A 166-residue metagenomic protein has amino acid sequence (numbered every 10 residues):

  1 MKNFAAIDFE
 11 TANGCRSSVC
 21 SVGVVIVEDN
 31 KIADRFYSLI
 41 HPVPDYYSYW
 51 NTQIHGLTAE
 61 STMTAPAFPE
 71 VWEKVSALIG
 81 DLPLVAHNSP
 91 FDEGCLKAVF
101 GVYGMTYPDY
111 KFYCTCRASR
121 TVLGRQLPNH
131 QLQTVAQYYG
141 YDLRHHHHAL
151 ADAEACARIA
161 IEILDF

Functional and structural regions predicted by a protein language model:
M1-Y110, R125, N129-H147: Conserved non-catalytic scaffold segment of RNase H-like nuclease domains
T11-N13, R117, A155: Short, glycine/acidic-enriched loop or turn micro-motifs at the edges of active sites
P108-S119: Conserved beta-strand -> loop -> alpha-helix junction used to position metal-binding or nucleic-acid-contacting
H148-E162: Acidic, divalent-metal-coordinating active-site segment for phosphoryl/phosphodiester hydrolysis, typified by short
L164-F166: The feature marks non-catalytic terminal segments
